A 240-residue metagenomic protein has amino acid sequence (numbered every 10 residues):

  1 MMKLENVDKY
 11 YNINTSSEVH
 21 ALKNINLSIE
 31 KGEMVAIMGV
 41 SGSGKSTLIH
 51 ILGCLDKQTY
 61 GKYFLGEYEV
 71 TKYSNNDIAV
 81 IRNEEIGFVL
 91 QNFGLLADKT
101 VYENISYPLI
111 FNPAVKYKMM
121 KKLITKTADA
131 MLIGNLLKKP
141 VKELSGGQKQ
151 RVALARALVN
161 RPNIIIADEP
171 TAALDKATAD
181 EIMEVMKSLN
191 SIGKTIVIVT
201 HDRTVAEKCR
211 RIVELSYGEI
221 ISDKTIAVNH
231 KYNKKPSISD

Functional and structural regions predicted by a protein language model:
G53: Helix-to-loop junction immediately C-terminal to a conserved catalytic motif
G61-E69: Conserved ABC transporter NBD signature motif
E69, K118-L136: Conserved ABC ATPase "signature" region
K99-Y107: Short coil-to-helix segment of the ABC ATPase nucleotide-binding domain corresponding to the Q-loop/switch region
P140-L144, Q148: Conserved ABC ATPase signature
R161: Conserved catalytic motifs of ABC-family nucleotide-binding domains
I165-D168: Catalytic Walker B motif of ABC-type/P-loop ATPase nucleotide-binding domains
